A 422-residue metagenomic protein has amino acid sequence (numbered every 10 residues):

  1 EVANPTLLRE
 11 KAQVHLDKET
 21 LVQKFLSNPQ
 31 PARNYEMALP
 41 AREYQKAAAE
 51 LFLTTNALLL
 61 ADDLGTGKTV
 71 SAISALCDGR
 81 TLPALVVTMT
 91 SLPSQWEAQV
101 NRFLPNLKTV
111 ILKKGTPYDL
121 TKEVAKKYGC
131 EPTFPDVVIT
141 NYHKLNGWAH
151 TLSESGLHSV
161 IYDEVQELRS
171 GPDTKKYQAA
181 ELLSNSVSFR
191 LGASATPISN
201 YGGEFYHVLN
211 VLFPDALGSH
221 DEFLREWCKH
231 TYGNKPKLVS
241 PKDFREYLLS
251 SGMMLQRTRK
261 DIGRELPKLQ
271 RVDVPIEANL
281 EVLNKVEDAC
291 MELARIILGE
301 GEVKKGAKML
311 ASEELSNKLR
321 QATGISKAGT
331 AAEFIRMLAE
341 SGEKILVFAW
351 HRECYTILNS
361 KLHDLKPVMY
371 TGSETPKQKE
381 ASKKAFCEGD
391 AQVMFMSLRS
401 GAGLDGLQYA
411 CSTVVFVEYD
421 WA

Functional and structural regions predicted by a protein language model:
E1-L58, R102, L107, Y128 (+6 more regions): Charged, low-complexity
N56-A75: Walker A/P-loop
S71, T81-R102, S199-E204, W350-R352: Conserved Walker A/P-loop ATP-binding site and its immediately adjacent core in helicase/helicase-like ATPase domains
T81-A84, R102, T109, P117-K122 (+4 more regions): Conserved P-loop NTPase motor "coupling/switch" region that bridges the ATPase
V86, T90, V272-I276, L338-N359: Conserved strand-helix element at the start of the C-terminal RecA-like helicase core
L120-V124, L346-F348, T356, D364-G401: Conserved helicase ATPase core of P-loop NTP-dependent helicases/translocases
I139-K144, H150-E154, D173-S188, L217-L319 (+1 more regions): Inter-lobe coupling linker of SF2 helicases/translocases
L145-H150, I198-G202, Y355-N359, K379-K383 (+1 more regions): SF2 helicase motor core recognition
